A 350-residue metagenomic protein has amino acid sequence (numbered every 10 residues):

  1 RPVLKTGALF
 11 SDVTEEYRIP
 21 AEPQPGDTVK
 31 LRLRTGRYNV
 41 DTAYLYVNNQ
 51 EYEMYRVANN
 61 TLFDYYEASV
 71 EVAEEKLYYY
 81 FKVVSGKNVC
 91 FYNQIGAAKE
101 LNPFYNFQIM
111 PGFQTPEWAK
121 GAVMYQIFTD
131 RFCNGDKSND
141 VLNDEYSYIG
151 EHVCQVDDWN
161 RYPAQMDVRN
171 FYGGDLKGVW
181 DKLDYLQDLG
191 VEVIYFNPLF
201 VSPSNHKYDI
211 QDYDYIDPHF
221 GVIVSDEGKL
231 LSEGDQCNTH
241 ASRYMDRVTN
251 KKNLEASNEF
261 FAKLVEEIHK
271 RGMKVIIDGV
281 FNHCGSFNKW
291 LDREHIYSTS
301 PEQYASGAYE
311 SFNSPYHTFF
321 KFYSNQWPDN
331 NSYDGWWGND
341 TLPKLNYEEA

Functional and structural regions predicted by a protein language model:
R1-G121, Y125-Q126: Glycan-association/targeting regions that enable binding to alpha-glucans and other polysaccharides
T129-E192, P198-A350: Substrate-binding/active-site clefts of carbohydrate-active enzymes
